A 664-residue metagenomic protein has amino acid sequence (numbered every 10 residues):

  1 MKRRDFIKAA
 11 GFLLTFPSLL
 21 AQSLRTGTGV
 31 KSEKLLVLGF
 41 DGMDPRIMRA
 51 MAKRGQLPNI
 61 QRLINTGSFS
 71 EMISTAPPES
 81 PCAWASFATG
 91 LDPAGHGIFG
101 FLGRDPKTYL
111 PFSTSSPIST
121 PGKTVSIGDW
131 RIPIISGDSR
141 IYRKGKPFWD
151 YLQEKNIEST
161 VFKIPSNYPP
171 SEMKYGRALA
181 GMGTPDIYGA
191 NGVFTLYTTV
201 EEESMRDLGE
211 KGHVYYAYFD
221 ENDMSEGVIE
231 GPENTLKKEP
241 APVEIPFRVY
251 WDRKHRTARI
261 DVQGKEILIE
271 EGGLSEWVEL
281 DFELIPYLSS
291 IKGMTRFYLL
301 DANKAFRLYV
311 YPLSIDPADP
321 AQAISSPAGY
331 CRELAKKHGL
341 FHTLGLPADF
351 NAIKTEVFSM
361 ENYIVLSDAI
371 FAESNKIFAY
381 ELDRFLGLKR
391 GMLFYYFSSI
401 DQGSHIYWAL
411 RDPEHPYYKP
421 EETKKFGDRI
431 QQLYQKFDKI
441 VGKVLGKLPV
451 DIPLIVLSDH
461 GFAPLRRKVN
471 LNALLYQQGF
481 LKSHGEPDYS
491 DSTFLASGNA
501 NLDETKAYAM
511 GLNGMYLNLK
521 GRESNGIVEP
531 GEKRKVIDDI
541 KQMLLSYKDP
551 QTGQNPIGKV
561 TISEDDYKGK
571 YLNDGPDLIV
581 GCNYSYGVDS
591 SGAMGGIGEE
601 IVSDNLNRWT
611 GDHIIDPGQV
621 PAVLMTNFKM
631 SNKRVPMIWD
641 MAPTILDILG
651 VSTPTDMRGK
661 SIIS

Functional and structural regions predicted by a protein language model:
D5-S23: N-terminal export signals
S18-F69, M657: Active-site-proximal N-terminal segment of extracellular/periplasmic enzymes that hydrolyze or transfer
G29-K31, F40, R54, T66 (+7 more regions): Secreted, luminal/periplasmic, and some membrane-associated catalytic domains that remodel anionic oxygen-ester
M48, I364-L388, L393, G403 (+3 more regions): A long, amphipathic alpha-helix that forms part of the scaffold/cap immediately adjacent to metal-dependent active
N59, S86, D539-S546, D604-N605 (+1 more regions): Generic recognition of well-ordered alpha-helical segments
G100-T108, I400-A409: Short, solvent-exposed beta-strand-terminating loops
S591-K629: Low-complexity, glycine/alanine/valine/leucine- and proline-rich hydrophobic stretches
